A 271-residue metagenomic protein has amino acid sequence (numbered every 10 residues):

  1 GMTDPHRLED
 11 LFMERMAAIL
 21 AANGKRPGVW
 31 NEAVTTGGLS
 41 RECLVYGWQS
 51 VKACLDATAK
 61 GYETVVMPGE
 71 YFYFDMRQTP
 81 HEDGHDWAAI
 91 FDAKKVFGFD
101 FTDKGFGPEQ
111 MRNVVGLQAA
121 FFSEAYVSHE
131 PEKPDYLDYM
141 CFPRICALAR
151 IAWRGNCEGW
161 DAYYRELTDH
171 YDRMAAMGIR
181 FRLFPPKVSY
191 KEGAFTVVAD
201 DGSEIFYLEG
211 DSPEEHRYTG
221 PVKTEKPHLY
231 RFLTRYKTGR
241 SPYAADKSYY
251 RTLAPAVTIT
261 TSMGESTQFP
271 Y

Functional and structural regions predicted by a protein language model:
G1-D10: Aromatic- and acidic-residue-enriched carbohydrate-binding clefts of CAZyme catalytic domains
M2, A18-R26, R235-R240: Secondary-structure transition/capping motifs at alpha-helix termini and the adjoining loop/turn into the next element
D4, I19, C43-G47: Catalytic domains of cell-wall/extracellular-matrix polysaccharide-remodeling enzymes, centered on de-N-acetylation
L11-A18, A22, K52: Alpha-helical scaffolding segments of alpha/beta enzyme cores, especially the outer helices of TIM-barrel or partial
L20, V45, I145, F232: Hydrophobic, well-ordered secondary-structure elements that form the walls of internal hydrophobic environments
P27-E32, G37-C43, Q49-G193: Flexible, acidic glycine-rich loops studded with aromatic residues
R165-P270: Short, compositionally stereotyped local motifs that mark structural "simplifiers"
